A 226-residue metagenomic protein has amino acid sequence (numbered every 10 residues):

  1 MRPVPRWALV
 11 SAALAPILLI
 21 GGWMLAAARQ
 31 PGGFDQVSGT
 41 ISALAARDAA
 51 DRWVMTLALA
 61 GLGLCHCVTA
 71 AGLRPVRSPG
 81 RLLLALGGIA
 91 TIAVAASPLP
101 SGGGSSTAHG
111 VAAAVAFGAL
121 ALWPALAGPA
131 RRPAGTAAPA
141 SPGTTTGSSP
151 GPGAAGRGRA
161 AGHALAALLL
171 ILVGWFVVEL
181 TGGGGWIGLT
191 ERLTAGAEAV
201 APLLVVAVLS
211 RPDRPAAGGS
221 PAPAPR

Functional and structural regions predicted by a protein language model:
R2-P3, T136-P139, G143-T145, R211-R226: Short, charged juxtamembrane terminal tails flanking transmembrane helices
R2-T40, L44, D48-A137, G151-P212: Hydrophobic, aromatic-enriched alpha-helical segments typical of multi-pass transmembrane helices
